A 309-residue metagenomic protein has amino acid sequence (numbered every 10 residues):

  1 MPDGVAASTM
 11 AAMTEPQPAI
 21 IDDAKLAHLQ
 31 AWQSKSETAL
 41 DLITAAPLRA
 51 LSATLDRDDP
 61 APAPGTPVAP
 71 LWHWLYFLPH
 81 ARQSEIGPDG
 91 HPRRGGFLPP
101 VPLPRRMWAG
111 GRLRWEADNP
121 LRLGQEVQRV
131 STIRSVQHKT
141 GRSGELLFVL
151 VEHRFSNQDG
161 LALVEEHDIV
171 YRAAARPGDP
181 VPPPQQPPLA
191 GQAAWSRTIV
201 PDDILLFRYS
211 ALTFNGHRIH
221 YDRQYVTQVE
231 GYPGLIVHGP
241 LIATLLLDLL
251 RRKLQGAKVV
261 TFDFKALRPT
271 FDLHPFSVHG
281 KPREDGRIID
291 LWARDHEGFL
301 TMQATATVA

Functional and structural regions predicted by a protein language model:
P2-A12: Short, Lys/Arg-enriched N-terminal segments with co-localized hydrophobic residues within the first ~10-30 amino acids
A11-E126: Hydrophobic, proline/glycine-rich low-complexity stretches
A11-S36, W108-P201, P269-L273, S277-A309: HotDog/MaoC-like acyl-thioester-processing domains
P16, I21-P67, Q186-I242, L249-R252: A contiguous, surface-exposed recognition patch within enzymatic or periplasmic domains that forms
A63-T66, E145, K258: Short, surface-exposed helix-loop/turn micro-motifs enriched in polar/charged residues
P99, P104, I133-R134, Q255: Short, positively charged
V226-D285, D290-G298, Q303-T305: Catalytic-pocket segment enriched in acidic/His residues
